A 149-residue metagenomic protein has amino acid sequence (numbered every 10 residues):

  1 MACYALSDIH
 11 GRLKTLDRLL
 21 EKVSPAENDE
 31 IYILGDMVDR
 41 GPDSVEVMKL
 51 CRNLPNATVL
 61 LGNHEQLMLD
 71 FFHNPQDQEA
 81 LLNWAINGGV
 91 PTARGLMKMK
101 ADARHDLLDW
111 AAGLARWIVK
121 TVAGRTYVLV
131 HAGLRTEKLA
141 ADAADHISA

Functional and structural regions predicted by a protein language model:
M1-M48: N-terminal active-site segment of His-dependent metallophosphoesterases
M1-Y4, K120-Y127: Beta-strand-turn-beta hairpins that frame and shape the catalytic cleft of phosphate-ester-processing enzymes
Y4, Y32, T58-L60, V128: Hydrophobic/aromatic beta-strand patches that form the interior of the parallel beta-sheet core in alpha/beta enzyme
H10, E65-Q66, G133-E137: Short, solvent-exposed loop/turn segments at secondary-structure junctions
G11-L13, K120-T121, L129-A132: Catalytic core of the metallo-beta-lactamase
L34, G41, L61-G62, V130-A132: Short His-Asn-centered micro-motif
S44-V119, R125, D145-A149: Active-site neighborhood of divalent metal-dependent phosphoester bond hydrolases
K138-A144: Cytochrome P450 core scaffold surrounding the K-helix E-X-X-R motif and the conserved "meander" helix-loop region
